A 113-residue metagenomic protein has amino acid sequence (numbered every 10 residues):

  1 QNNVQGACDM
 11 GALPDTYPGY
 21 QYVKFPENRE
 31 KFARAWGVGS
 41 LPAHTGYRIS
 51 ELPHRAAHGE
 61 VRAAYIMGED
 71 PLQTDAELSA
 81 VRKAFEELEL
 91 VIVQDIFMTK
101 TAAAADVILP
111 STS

Functional and structural regions predicted by a protein language model:
Q1-S113: Catalytic alpha/large subunits of respiratory electron-transfer oxidoreductases, centered on bis-MGD molybdoenzymes
